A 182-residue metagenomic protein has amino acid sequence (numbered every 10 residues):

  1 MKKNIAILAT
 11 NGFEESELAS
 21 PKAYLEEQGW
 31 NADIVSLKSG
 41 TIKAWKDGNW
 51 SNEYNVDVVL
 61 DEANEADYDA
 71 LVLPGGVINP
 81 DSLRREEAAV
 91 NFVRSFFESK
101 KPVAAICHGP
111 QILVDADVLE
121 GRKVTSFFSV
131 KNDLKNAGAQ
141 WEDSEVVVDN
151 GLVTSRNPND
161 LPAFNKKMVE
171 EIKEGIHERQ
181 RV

Functional and structural regions predicted by a protein language model:
M1-S99, V103, Q111-G121, K131-V182: Extended, subdomain-level signal for the structured scaffold at the beginning of enzyme domains
C107: Catalytic nucleophile serine of serine hydrolases, specifically the conserved "nucleophile elbow" pentapeptide
V124: Anionic-ligand binding patches
